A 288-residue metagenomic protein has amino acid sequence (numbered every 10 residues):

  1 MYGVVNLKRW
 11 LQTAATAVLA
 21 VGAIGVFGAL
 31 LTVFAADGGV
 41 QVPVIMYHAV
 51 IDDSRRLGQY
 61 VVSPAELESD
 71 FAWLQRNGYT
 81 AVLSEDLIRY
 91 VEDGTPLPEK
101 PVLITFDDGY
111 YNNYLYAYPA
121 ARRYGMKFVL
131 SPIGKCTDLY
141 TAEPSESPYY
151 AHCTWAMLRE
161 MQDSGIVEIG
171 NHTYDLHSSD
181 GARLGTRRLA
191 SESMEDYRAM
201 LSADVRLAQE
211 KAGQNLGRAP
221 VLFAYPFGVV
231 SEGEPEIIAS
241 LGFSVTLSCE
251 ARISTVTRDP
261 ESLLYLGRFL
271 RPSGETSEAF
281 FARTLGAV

Functional and structural regions predicted by a protein language model:
M1-R9: N-terminal Lys/Arg-rich, disordered targeting/topogenic segments
Q12-V102, L264, R268-S273, V288: N-terminal pre-catalytic segment of deacetylase/amide-hydrolase enzymes
I45, A49-I51, L57, K100-V102 (+2 more regions): Metal-dependent polysaccharide deacetylase catalytic core of the NodB/CE4 family, i.e., the active-site-bearing domain
A65-S69, W73-R76, V82, D86 (+8 more regions): Extracytoplasmic/secreted proteins, especially bacterial periplasmic and envelope-associated proteins
L87-Y90, N113-A117, S145-G165, A251-T255: Alpha-helical scaffolding within the catalytic cores of extracellular/periplasmic polymer-degrading hydrolases
Y111-N113, L176-S178, F227-G233, I253-V256: Active-site environment of divalent metal-dependent phosphoester hydrolases
P235-P272: Extended hydrophobic/aromatic segments used for targeting, binding, or gating
